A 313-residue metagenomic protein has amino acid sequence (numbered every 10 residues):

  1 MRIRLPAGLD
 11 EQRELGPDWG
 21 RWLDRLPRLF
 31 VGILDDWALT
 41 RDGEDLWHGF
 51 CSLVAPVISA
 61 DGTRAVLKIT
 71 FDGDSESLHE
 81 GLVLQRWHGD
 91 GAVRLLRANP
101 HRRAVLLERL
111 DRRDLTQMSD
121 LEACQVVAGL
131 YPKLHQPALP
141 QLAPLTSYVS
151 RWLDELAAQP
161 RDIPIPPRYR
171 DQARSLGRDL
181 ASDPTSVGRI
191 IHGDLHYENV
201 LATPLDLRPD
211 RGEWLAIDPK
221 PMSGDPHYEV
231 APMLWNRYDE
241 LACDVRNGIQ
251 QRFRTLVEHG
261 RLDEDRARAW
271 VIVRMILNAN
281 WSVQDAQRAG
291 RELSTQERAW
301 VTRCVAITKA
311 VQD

Functional and structural regions predicted by a protein language model:
M1-A92, T203-E213, C304-D313: Conserved NTP-binding catalytic cores of kinases and kinase-like/nucleotidyltransferase enzymes across multiple kinase
G16, N278-D313: ATP/Mg2+ or Mg2+-diphosphate-binding catalytic cores that bind nucleotide phosphates or diphosphates via glycine-rich
W22-L34, L139-G193, T203-G212, E258: An alpha-helical support segment within catalytic cores of ATP-dependent transferases
P27, D61-L106, R113-L134, V245: A conserved alpha-helical element in kinase catalytic cores
H48-S59, V66-L67, L95, R174-Y228: Active-site acidic catalytic loop and adjacent metal/ATP-binding pocket of ATP-dependent phosphoryl transfer enzymes
F50, A269-I276: Small/polar glycine-rich anion-binding or flexible loop at a beta-alpha turn
A60, D72-G73, G89-D90, H101-L121 (+4 more regions): A glycine-centered beta->alpha junction motif in the catalytic cores of kinase/phosphotransferase enzymes
A202-R254, E258-R266, Q296-C304: Active-site Asp-x-Gly
